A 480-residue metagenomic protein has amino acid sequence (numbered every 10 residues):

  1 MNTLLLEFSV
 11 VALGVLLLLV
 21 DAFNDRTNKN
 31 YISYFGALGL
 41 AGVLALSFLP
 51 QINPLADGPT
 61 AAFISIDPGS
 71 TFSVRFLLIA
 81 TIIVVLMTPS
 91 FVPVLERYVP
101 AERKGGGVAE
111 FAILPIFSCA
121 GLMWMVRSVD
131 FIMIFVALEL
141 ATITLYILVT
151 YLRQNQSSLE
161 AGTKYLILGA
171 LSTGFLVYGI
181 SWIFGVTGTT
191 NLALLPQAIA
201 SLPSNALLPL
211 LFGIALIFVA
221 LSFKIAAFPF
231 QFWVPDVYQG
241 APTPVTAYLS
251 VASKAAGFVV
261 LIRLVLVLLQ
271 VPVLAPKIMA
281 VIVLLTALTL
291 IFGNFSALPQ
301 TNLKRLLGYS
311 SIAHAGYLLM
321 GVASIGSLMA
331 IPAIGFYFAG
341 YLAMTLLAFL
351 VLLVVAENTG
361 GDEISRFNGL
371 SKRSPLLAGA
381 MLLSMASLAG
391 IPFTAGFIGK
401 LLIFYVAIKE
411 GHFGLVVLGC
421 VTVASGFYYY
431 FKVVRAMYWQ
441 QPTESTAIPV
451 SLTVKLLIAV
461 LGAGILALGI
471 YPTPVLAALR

Functional and structural regions predicted by a protein language model:
M1-R480: Alpha-helical transmembrane segments of multi-pass membrane proteins predominantly involved in bioenergetics
